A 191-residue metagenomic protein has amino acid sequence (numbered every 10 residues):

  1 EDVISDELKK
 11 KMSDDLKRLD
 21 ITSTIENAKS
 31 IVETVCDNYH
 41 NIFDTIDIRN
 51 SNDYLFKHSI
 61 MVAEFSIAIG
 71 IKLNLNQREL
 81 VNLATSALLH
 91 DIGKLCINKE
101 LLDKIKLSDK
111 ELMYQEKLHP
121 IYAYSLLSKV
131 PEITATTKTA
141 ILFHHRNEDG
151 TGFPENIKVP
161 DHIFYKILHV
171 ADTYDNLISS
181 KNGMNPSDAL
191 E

Functional and structural regions predicted by a protein language model:
D2-K117, Y124-V130, T136: Acidic/His-rich, divalent-metal-binding segments that scaffold phosphate/diphosphate chemistry
T45, D188-A189: Cytochrome P450
M61, Y122, K166-H169: Charged catalytic carboxylate motif
A87, L127-K166, G183-M184, L190-E191: Histidine/acidic-rich helix-loop-helix segments that form or flank divalent-metal centers in metalloenzyme catalytic
K94-L95, P154, N176: General alpha-helical segment detector with a strong preference for membrane-spanning helices and helix-boundary regions
I97-N98, G150, S179: Active-site-flanking alpha-helical
E111-L112, Y122, N176, A189-E191: Phosphate/pyrophosphate-binding active-site loops
K166-S179: Conserved beta-strand-loop-short alpha-helix elements that form and flank the Mn2+/Mg2+-coordinating active site
